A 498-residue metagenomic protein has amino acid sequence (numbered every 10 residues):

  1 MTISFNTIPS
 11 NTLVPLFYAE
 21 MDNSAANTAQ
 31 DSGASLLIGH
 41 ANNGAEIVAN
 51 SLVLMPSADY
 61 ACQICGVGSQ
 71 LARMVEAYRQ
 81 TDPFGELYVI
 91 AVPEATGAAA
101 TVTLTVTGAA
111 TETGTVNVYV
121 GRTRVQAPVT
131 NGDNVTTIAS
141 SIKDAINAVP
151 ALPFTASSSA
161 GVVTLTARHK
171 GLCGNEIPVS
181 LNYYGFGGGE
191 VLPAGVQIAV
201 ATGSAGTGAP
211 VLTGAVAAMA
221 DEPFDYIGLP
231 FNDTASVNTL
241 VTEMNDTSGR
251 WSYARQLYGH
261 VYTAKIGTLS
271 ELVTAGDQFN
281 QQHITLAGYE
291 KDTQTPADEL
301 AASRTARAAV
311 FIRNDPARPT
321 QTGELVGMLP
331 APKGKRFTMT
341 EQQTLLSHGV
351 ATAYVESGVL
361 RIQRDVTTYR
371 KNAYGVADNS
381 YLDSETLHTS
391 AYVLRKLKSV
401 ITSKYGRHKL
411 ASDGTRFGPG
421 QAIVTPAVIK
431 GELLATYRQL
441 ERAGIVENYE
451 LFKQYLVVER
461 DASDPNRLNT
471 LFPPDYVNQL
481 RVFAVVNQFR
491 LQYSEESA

Functional and structural regions predicted by a protein language model:
M1-E86, Q321-G334, M339-T344, G349-A498: Structured, hydrophobic secondary-structure cores that serve as assembly/anchoring elements
S57-Q63, A109-P178, I227, D246: Extended, beta-strand-rich, solvent-exposed assembly scaffolds of outer structural proteins
C65-T81, A91-P93, G187-P193, Q197-G327: A glycine-rich, acidic short-motif signal
A77-A98, A156, T164-S180: Extended, compositionally biased
G97-A109: Disulfide-bonded cysteine-rich modules in secreted/extracellular proteins, activating on the conserved Cys frameworks
G108, D133, S158, G206-G214 (+1 more regions): Surface-exposed ligand/attachment interfaces on beta-rich extracellular proteins
G108-E112, V116-Y119, Y184-P210, M219 (+4 more regions): Bacterial flagellar/type III secretion structural subunits and associated motility module proteins, recognized via
Y119, L172-G189, V486-Q488: Extended Gly/Ser/Thr-rich low-complexity repeat segments, especially those forming or decorating extracellular
